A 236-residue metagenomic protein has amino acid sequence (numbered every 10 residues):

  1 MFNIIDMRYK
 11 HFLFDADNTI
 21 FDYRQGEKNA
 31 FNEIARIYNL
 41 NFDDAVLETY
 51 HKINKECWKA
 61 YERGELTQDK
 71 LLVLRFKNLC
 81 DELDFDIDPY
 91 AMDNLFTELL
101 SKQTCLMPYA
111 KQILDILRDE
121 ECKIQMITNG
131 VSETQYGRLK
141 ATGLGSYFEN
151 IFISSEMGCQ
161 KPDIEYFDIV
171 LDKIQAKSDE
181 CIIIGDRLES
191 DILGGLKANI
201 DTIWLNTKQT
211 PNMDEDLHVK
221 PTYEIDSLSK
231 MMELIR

Functional and structural regions predicted by a protein language model:
F2-F12, Q25, R36, I87 (+2 more regions): Asp-based, Mg2+/Mn2+-dependent phosphohydrolase catalytic module
I4-A16, I20-P108: N-terminal helical cap/lid subdomain that shapes the substrate entry/recognition surface in HAD-like hydrolases
E62, T128, I183: Short glycine/serine/threonine-biased micro-segments
Q68, T128-V131: Helix-centric, low-specificity signal for extended rod-like, repetitive segments
S101-T104, N129-G130, C159: Short, flexible loop segments at the rims of nucleotide/cofactor-binding pockets, characterized by
Y109-E121: Catalytic-core regions built around general acid/base machinery
